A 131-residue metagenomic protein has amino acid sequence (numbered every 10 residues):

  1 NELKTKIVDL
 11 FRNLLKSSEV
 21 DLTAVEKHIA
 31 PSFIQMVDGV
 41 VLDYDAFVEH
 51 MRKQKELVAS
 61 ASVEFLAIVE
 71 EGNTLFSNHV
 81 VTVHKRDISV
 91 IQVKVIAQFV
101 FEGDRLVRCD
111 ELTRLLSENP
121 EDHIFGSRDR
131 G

Functional and structural regions predicted by a protein language model:
N1-P31: Short acidic-aromatic low-complexity motifs
E2-K6, A46, I91: Soluble or luminal CAZymes and related metallo-dependent hydrolases
E2-L10, I34-V37, R52-E56, E111: Short, mixed-charge, low-aromatic patches
R12, R52-G131: A beta-strand edge to alpha-helix "cap/lid" segment located at domain peripheries
V20-N73: A solvent-exposed, acidic/Ser-Thr-rich amphipathic alpha-helical stretch
